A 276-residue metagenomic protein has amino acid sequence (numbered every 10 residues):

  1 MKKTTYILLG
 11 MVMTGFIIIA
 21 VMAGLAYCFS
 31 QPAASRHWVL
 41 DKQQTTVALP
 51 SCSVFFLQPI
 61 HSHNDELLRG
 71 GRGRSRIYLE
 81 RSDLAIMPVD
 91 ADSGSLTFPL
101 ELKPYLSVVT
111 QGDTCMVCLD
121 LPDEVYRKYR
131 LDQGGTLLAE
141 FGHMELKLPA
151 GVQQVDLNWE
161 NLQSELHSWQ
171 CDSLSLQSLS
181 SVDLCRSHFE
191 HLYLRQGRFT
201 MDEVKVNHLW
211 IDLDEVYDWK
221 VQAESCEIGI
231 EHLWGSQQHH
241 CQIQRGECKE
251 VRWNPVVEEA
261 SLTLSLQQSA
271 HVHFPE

Functional and structural regions predicted by a protein language model:
M1-Q177, V182-C185, L194, D202 (+4 more regions): Intrinsically disordered, low-complexity terminal regions
F189, V206: P-loop NTPase nucleotide-binding/switch module
F199: Short beta-strand segments in beta-sandwich/barrel cores
